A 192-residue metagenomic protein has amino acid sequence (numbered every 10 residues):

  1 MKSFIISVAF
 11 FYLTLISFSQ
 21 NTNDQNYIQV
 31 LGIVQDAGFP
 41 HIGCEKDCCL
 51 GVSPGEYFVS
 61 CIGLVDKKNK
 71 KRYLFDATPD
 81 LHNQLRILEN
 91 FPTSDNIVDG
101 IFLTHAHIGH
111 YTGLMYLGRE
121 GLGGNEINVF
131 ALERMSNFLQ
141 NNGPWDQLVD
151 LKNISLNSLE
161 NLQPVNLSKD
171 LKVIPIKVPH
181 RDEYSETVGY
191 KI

Functional and structural regions predicted by a protein language model:
M1-D24: Bacterial Sec-dependent N-terminal signal peptides
N21-I192: Binuclear metal-dependent hydrolase catalytic cores
